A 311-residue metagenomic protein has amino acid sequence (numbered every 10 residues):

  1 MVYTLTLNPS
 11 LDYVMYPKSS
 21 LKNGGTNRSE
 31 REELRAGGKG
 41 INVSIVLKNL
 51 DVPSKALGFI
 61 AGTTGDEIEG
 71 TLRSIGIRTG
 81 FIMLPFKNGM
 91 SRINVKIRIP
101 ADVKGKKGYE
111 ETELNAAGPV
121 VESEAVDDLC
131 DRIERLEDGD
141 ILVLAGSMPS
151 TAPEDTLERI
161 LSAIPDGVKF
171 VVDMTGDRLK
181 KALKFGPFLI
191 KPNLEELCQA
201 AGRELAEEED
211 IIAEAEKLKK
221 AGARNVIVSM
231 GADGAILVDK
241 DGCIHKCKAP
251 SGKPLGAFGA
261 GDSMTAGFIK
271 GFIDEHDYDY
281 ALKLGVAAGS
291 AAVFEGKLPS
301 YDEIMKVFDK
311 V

Functional and structural regions predicted by a protein language model:
M1-L57, D66-E67: Glycine-rich phosphate/adenosyl-contacting loop at the front of the ribokinase-like
V2, V52-K55, T79, F170 (+1 more regions): Hydrophobic anchor at the start of a short beta-strand that flanks the dinucleotide cofactor-binding loop
I45, I93-I97, A235-V238: Short beta-strand scaffold segments in enzyme catalytic cores
K48, P165, I273: Gly/Ala-rich phosphate-binding loop of Rossmann-like dinucleotide-binding domains, activating on the conserved
N49-D140, F308-V311: Conserved N-terminal subdomain of the carbohydrate kinase-like
E113-N115, G139-G146, D173, K191-E196: Short beta-strands and strand-loop turn motifs
E154-F170, M174-D241: Conserved phosphate/ATP/ADP-binding segment of small-molecule kinases
K180-K181, E208-V311: Conserved phosphate-binding/catalytic region of the ribokinase-like
